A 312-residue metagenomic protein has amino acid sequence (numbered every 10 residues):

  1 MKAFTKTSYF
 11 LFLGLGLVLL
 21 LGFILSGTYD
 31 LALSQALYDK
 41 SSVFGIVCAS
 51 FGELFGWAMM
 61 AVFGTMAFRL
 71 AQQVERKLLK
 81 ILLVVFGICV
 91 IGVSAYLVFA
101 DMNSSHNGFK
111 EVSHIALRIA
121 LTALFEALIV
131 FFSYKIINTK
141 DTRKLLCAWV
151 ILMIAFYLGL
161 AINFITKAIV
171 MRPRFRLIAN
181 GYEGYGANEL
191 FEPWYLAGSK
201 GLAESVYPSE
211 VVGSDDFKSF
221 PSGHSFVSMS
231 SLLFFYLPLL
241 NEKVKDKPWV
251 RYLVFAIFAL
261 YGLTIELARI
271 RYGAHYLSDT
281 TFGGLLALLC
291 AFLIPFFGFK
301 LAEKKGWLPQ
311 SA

Functional and structural regions predicted by a protein language model:
K2-E126, A168-R174: N-terminal transmembrane-helix/juxtamembrane module of multi-pass inner/ER membrane proteins
K2-G16, L196-A312: Membrane-embedded catalytic cores of phosphoryl/pyrophosphoryl-handling enzymes
K2-K6, R69-I81, I136-C147, K243-W249: Membrane-interface helix-boundary motifs at transmembrane edges
F10-L15, L83-V84, L117-L121, R143 (+3 more regions): Alpha-helical transmembrane segments of integral membrane proteins
G27, L160-F164, A168, L288-F296: Transmembrane alpha-helical segments of multi-pass membrane transport proteins and ion-pumping complexes
D39-G45, S105-L117, N138, L177-L239: Active-site-proximal inter-transmembrane loops
E53-R69, A120-Y134, M229-F234, L285-L301: Hydrophobic cores of alpha-helical transmembrane segments in multi-pass inner/ER membrane proteins, independent
L79, Y134-A168, I178, F255: Interfacial segments of alpha-helical transmembrane regions
